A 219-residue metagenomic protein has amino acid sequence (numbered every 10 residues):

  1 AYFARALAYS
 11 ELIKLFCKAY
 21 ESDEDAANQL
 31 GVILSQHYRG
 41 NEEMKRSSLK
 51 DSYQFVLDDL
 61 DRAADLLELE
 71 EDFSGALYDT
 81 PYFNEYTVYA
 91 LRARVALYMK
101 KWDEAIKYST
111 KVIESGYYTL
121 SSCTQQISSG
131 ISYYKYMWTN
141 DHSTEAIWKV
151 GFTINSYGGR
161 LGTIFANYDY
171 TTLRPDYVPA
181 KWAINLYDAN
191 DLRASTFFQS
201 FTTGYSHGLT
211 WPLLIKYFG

Functional and structural regions predicted by a protein language model:
A1-L69, F73-S74: Aromatic-anchored glycine-rich loop motif in surface-exposed flexible loops
L49, T80-P81: Short coil/turn linker motifs that delimit alpha-helical repeat modules in TPR/alpha-solenoid proteins
R62, L66, L91-Y98: Well-ordered alpha-helical scaffold segments within catalytic/enzyme domains
E70, Y82, Y118-L120: Short solvent-exposed coil/turn linkers within tandem alpha-helical repeat scaffolds
I106-G219: Hydrophobic-face positions in mid-chain alpha helices that act as interaction patches
